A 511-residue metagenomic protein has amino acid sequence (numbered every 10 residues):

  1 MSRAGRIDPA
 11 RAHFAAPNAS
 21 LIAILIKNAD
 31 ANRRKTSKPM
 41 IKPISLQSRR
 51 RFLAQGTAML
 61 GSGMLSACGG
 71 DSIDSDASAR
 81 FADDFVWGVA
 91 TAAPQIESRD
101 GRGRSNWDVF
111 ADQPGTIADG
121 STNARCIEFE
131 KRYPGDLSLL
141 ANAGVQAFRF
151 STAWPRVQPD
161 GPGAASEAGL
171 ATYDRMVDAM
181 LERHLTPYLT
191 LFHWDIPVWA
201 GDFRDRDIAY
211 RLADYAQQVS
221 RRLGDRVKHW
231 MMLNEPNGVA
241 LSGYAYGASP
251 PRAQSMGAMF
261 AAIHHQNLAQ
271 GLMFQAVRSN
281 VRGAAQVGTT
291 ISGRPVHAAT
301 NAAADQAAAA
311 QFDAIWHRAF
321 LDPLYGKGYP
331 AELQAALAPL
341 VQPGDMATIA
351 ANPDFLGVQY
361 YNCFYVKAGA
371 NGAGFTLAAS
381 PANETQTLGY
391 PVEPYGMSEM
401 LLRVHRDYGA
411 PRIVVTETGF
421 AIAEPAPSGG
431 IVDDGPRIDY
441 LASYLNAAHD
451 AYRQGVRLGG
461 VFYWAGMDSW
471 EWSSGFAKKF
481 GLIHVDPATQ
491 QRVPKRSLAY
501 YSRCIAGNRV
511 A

Functional and structural regions predicted by a protein language model:
M1-P9, H13-Q47, A58, S62: N-terminal secretory signal peptides
D71-S72: Signal peptide processing junction and immediate N-terminal pro/mature segment of secreted/exported proteins
D76-P114, G161, A171-V432, P436-A511: Active-site region of glycoside hydrolase catalytic domains
W107-L139: Aromatic- and Gly/Pro-rich amphipathic surface segment
R132-A153: Catalytic domains of carbohydrate-active enzymes, especially glycoside hydrolases
W154-A165: Glycine-rich, proline-tolerant flexible connector loops at the mouths of alpha/beta enzymes
